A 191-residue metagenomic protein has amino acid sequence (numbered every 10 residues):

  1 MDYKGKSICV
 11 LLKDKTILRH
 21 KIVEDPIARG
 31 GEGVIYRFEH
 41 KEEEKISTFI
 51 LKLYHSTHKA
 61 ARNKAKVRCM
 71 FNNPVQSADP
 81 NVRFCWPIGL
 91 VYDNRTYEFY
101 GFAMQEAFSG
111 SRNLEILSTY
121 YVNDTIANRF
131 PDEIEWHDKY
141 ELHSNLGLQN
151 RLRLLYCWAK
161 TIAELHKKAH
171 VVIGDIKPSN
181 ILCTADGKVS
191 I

Functional and structural regions predicted by a protein language model:
D2-I46, K52-L53, P80-V82, W86: ATP-binding glycine-rich phosphate-binding loop
S47, Y100, A169-H170: Residues on conserved beta-strands of the protein kinase catalytic domain
L51-A60: Conserved protein-kinase N-lobe ATP-binding Lys motif
C69-F84: Structural motif at the C-terminus of the N-lobe alphaC helix and the adjacent alphaC-beta4 loop of the Hanks-type
C85-Q149: Conserved structural core of kinase catalytic domains
N94-R95, T184-D186: Short acidic-glycine loop/turn motifs at beta-strand connectors
R153-L155, I162-T184, I191: Catalytic-loop of the protein kinase fold
